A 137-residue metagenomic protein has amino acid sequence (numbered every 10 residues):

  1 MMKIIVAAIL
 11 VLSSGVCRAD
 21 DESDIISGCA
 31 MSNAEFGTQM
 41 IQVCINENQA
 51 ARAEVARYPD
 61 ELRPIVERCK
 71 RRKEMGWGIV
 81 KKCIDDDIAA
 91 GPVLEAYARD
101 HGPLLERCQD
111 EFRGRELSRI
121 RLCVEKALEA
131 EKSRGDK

Functional and structural regions predicted by a protein language model:
I4-A19: Sec-dependent N-terminal signal peptides
C17-K137: Mitochondrial intermembrane space
